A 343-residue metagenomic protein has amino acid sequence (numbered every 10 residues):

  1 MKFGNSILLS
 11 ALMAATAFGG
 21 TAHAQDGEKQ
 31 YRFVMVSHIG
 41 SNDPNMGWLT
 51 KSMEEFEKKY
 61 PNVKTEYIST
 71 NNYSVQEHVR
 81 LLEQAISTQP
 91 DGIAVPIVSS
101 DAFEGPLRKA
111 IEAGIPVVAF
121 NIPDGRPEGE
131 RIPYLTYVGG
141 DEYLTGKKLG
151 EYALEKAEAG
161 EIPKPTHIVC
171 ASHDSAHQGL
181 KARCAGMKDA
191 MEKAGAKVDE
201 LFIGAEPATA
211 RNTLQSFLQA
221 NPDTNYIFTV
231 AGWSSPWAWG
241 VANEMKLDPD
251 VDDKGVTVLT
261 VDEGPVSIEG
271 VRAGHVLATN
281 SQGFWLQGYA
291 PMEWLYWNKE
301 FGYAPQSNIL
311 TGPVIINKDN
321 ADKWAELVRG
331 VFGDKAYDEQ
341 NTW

Functional and structural regions predicted by a protein language model:
M1-R32, K58, R108-I115, E339-W343: Short, low-complexity disordered leader/linker segments with a strong preference for bacterial N-terminal type II
D26-Y31, C170-S175, M191, G283 (+1 more regions): Hinge/cleft segment of the Venus flytrap/periplasmic-binding protein
Q30-Y60, E66-L82, T88-P90, P96-D101 (+2 more regions): Extracytoplasmic "Venus flytrap"
P44-K59, T145-L149, Q178-A196, T213 (+1 more regions): Short, solvent-exposed amphipathic alpha-helices that sit in or adjacent to ligand/effector-binding or catalytic
K59-N71, H167-C170, A190-P207: Short beta-strand elements in bilobed, periplasmic/extracellular small-molecule ligand-binding domains
H78, Y137-P165, A210-R211, D262-S267 (+1 more regions): Hydrophobic alpha-helical segments within soluble ligand-binding/sensing domains
D91-E112, M187, D199, I203-G270: Hydrophobic alpha-helical
P106-L144, H167, G264-R272, V276-L277: Flexible loop/hinge segments that line or gate small-molecule binding clefts
